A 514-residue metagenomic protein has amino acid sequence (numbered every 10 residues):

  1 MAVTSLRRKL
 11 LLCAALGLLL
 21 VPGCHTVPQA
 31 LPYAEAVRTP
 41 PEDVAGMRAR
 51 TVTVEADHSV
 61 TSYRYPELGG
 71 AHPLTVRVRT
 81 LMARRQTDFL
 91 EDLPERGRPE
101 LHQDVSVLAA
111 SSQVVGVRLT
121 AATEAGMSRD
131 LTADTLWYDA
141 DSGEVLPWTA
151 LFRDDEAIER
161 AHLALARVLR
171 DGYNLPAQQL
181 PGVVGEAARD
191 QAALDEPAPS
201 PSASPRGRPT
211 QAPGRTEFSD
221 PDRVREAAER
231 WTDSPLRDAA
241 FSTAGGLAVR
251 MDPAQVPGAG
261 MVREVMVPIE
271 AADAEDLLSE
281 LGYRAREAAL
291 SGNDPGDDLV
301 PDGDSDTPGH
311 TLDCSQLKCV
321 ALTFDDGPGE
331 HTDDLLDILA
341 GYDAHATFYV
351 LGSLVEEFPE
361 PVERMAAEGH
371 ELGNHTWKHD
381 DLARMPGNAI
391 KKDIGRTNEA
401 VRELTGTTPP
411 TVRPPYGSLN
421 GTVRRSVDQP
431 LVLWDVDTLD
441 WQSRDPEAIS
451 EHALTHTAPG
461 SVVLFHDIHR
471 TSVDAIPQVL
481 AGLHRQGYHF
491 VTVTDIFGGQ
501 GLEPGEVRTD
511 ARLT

Functional and structural regions predicted by a protein language model:
A2-C314, V320: Compositionally biased intrinsically disordered regions enriched in Thr/Gly
A83, T87, E91, A140-G143 (+9 more regions): Sec-exported extracytoplasmic/periplasmic mature domains
A109-A110, R129-L131, F241, C314-Q316 (+4 more regions): Extracellular/periplasmic catalytic domains that process cell-envelope and extracellular macromolecules
G116-T120, W137, A321, T347 (+3 more regions): Soluble periplasmic/extracytoplasmic beta-strand elements of cell-envelope proteins
T120-A122, D141-G143, A254, G327 (+4 more regions): Solvent-exposed coil/turn segments that connect beta secondary-structure elements in extracytoplasmic/periplasmic
E124-A125, P147-F152, A321-T323, G327 (+5 more regions): Second-shell loop/turn segments in exported
D297-D381, M385, A389-I390, A400 (+1 more regions): Active-site beta->alpha N-cap acidic-glycine motif
D334, E356-E357, D380-D510: Catalytic domains of cell-wall/extracellular-matrix polysaccharide-remodeling enzymes, centered on de-N-acetylation
